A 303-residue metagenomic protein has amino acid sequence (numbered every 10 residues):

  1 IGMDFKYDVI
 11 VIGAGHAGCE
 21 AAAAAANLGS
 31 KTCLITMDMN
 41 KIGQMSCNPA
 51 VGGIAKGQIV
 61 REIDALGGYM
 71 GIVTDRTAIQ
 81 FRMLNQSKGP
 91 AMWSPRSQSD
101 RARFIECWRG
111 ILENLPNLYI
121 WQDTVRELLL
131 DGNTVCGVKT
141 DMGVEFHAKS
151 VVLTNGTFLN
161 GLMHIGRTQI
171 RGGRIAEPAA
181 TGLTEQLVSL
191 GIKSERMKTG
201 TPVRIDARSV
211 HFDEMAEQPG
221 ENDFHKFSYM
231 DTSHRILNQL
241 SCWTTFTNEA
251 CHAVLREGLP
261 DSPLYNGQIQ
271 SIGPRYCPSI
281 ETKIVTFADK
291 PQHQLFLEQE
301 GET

Functional and structural regions predicted by a protein language model:
D4-A17: Beta1/beta-strand and adjacent pyrophosphate-binding region of the FAD-binding site in flavoprotein oxidoreductases
K6, A23-L129, M142, T154-R174 (+3 more regions): Conserved N-terminal/central alpha/beta ligand/cofactor-binding core
V9, K31-C33, S150-V151, Q294-L295: Beta-sheet entry/capping signal
I10-I12, E145-G156: Short hydrophobic core segments
H16-C19, I105-C107, V135-T140, G182 (+1 more regions): Short alpha-helical segments and helix-capping/turn motifs at coil-helix boundaries
A23, D141-G143, K283-F287: A generic local secondary-structure boundary/capping motif
L129-E145: Conserved beta-strand-loop-beta-strand element in the redox core of flavoprotein oxidoreductases
L259-T303: C-terminal catalytic lobe of FAD-dependent flavoproteins
